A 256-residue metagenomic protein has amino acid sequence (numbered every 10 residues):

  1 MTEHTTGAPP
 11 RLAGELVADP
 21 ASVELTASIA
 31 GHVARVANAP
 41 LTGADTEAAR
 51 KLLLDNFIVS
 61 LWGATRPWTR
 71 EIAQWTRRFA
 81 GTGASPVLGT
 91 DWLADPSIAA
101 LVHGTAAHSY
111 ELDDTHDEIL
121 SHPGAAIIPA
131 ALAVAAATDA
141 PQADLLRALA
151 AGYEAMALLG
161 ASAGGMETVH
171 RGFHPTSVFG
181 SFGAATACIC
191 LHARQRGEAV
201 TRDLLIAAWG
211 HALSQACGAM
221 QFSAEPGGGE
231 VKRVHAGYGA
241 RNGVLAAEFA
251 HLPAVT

Functional and structural regions predicted by a protein language model:
E3-T256: N-terminal core-entry segment
